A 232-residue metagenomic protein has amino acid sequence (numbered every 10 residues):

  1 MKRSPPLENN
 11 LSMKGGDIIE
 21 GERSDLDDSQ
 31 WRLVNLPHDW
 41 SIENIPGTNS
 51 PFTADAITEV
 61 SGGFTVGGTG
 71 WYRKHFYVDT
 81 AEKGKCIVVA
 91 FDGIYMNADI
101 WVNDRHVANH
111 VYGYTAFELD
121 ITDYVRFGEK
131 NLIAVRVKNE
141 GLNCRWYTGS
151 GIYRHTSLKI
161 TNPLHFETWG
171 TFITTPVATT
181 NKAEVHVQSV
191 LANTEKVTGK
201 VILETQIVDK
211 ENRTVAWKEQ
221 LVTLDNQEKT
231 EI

Functional and structural regions predicted by a protein language model:
M1-R32: Hydrophobic alpha-helical membrane-insertion signals
P6-S12, D17, D39, E43-G47 (+4 more regions): Accessory beta-strand-rich segments of carbohydrate-active enzymes
D27-S50: Extracellular glycan-recognition surfaces and repeat-rich motifs
Q30-R32, R105, S157, R213 (+1 more regions): Residue-level signal for well-ordered, solvent-exposed loop/turn and beta-edge residues enriched in charged/polar side
N35, A108, A216-K218: A structural microfeature
V102, K182-T223, T230-I232: Beta-strand-rich binding/interaction modules
T115-E118, N226-I232: Aromatic sugar-binding surface patches on proteins that engage polysaccharides or sugar-phosphate polymers
T175-A183: Short, solvent-exposed loop/linker segments at the N-terminal edge of repeated beta-sheet extracellular domains
